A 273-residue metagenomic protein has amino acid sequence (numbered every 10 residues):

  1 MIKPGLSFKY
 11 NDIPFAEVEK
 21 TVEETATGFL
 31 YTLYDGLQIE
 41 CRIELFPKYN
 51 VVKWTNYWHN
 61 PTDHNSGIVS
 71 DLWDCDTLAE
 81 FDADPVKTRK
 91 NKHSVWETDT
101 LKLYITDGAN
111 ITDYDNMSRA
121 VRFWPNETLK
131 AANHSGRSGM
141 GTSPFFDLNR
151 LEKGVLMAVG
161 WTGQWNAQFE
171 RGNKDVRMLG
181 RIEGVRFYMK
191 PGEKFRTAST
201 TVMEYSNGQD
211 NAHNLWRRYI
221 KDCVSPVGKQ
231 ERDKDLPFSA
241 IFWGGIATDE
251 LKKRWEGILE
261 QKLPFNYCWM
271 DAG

Functional and structural regions predicted by a protein language model:
M1-F169, E183: Polysaccharide-binding surfaces and accessory modules of carbohydrate-active proteins
I68, R196-T197, W269: A structural signal for short, well-ordered beta-strand segments and their strand-loop junctions that often border
N149-L151, G160-T162, T200-Y205, I241-W243: Structured loops at beta-to-helix junctions and adjacent beta-edge loops in soluble globular domains
E170-K190: Short acidic, Pro/Gly- and aromatic-enriched capping/linker segments at domain boundaries
F187-S206: Short Pro-Gly-centered flexible turn/kink motifs
T201-F238: Terminal connector regions
E231-G273: Aromatic-lined carbohydrate-binding/catalytic grooves of carbohydrate-active enzymes
